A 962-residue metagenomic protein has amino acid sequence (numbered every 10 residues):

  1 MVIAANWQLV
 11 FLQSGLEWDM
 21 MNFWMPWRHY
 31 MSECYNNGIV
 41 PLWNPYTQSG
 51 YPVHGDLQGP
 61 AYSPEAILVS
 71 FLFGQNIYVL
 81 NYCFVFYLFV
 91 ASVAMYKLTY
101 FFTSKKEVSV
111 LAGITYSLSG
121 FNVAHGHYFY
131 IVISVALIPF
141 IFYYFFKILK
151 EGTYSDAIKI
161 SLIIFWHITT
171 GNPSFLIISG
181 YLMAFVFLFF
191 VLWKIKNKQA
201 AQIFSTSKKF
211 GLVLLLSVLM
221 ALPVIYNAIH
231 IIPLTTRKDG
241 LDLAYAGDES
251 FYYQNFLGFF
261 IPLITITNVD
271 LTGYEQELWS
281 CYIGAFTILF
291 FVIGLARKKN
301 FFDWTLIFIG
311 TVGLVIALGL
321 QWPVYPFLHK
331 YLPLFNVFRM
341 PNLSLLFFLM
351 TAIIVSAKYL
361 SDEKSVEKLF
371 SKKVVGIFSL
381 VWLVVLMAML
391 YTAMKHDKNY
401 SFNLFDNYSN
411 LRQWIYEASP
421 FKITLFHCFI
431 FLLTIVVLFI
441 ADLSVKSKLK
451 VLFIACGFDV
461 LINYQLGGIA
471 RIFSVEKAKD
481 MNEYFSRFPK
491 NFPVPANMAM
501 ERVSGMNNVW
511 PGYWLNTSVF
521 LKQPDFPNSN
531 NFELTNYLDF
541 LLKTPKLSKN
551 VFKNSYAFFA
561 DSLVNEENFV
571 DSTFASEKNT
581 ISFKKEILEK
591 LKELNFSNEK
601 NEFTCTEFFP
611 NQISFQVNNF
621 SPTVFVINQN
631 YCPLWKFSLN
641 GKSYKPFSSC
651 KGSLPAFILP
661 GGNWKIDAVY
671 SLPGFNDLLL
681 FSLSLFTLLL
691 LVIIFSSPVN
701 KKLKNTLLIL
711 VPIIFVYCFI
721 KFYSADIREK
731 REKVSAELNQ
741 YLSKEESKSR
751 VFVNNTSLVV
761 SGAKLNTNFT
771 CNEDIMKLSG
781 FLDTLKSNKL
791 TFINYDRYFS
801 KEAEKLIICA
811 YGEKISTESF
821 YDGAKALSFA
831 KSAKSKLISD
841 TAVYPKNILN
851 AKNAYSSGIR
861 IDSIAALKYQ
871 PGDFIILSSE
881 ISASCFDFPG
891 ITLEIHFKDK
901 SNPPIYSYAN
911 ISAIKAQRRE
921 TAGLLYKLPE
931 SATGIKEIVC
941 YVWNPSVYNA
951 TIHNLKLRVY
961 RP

Functional and structural regions predicted by a protein language model:
M1-S614, P622-N630, L634, Y717-Q740 (+5 more regions): Conserved luminal/periplasmic juxtamembrane motif of membrane-embedded glycan-processing enzymes
W27, V315, E586-L703, L707-L708 (+1 more regions): Active-site-proximal, structured, solvent-exposed surfaces of multi-pass membrane proteins that position macromolecular
L452-I454, N705-V711: Sec-dependent N-terminal signal peptides
T623, N663, S749-R750, D873 (+1 more regions): Surface-exposed loop/turn positions
S649, S816-F820: Conserved S-adenosyl-L-methionine
A824-K834: Conserved beta strand-loop-helix elements of the APE1-like EEP
A833-P962: Extracellular and organelle-lumenal recognition/adhesion modules and their flexible linkers in secreted
